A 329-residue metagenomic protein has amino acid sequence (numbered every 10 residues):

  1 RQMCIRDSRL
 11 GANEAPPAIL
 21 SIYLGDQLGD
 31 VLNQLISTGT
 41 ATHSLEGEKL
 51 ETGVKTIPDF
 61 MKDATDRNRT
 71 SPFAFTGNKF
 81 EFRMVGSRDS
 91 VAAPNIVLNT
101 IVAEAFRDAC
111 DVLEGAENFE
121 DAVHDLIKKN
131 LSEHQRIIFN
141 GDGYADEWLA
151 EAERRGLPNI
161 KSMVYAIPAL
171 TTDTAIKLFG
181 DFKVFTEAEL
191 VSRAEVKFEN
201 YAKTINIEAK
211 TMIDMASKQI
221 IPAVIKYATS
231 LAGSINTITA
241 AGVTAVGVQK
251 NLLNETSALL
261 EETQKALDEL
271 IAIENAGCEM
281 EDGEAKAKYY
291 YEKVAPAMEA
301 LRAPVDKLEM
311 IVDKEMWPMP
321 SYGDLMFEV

Functional and structural regions predicted by a protein language model:
R1-I5: Short, small-residue-biased leader/transition segments that mark boundaries at the very start of proteins
R6-A15, E81, R88-A92, P222-A223 (+2 more regions): Flexible loop/turn segments at secondary-structure boundaries
L20-G86, V91, E104, D108-K197: Polyanionic (Asp/Glu-rich) segments that form extended negatively charged tracts
V91-I96, D313: Short conserved micro-motifs at the rims of enzyme active sites and ligand-binding pockets
S132-V329: C-terminal amphipathic alpha-helical interaction region
